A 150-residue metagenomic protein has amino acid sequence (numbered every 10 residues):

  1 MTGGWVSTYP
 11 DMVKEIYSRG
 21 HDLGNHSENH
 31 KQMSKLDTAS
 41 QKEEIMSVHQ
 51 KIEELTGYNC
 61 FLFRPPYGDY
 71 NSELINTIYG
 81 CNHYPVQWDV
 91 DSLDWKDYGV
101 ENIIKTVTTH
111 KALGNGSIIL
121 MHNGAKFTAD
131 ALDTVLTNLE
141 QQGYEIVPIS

Functional and structural regions predicted by a protein language model:
M1-C60, D133-T134, N138, E145: Active-site beta->alpha N-cap acidic-glycine motif
G4-S7, L23, N29-M33, Y58 (+3 more regions): Solvent-exposed loop/turn segments at secondary-structure junctions within structured extracellular/periplasmic domains
Y9-P10, T38, S72, V100-I104 (+1 more regions): Structural motif corresponding to alpha-helix initiation and N-cap regions
D22, K31, T38-N71, N76 (+2 more regions): CE4/NodB-like, metal-dependent polysaccharide N-deacetylase domain that modifies extracellular/periplasmic N-acetylated
D69-A112, Y144-S150: His/Asp/Glu-enriched short active-site or ligand-binding loop at hydrolase and phosphoryl-transfer sites
N115-S150: Terminal accessory/targeting
